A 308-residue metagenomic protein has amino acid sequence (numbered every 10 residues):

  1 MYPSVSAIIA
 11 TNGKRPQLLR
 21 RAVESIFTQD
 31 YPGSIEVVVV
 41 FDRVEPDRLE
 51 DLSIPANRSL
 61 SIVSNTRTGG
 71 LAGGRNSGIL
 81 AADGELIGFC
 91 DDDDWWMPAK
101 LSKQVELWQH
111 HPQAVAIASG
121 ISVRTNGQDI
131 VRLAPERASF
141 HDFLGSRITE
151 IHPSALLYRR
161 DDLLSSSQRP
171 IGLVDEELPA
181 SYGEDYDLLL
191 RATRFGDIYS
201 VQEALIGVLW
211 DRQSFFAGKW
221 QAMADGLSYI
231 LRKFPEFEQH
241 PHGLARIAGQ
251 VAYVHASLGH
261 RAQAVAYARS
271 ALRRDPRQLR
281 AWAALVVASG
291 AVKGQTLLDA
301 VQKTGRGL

Functional and structural regions predicted by a protein language model:
M1, P32, R48, H260-L308: Membrane-interface aromatic/basic loop that binds lipid-linked glycans or pyrophosphate carriers, typified by
E24-S34: Short, acidic, metal-binding catalytic loop of nucleotide-sugar glycosyltransferases
S25, F41-L52, R67, D91: A conserved acidic beta->alpha catalytic loop
N65-A82: Glycine-rich, basic loop-to-helix element that forms the pyrophosphate-binding segment of sugar-nucleotide handling
I87: Short aromatic/hydrophobic "clamp" motif used to bind/position activated sugar donors
A99-V131: Conserved donor NDP-sugar-binding/catalytic core segment of glycosyltransferases
R137-Q221: Conserved nucleotide-sugar donor-binding catalytic segment
A204, V208-D211, F216-H242, R261-R274: Catalytic core of nucleotide-sugar-dependent glycosyltransferases
